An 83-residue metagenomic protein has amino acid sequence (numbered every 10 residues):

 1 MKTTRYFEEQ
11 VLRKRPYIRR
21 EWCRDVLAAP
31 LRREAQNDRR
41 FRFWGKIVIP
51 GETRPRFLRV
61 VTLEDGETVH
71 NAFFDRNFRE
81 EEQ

Functional and structural regions predicted by a protein language model:
M1-Q83: Ribonuclease/tRNase effector modules and their secretory precursors
